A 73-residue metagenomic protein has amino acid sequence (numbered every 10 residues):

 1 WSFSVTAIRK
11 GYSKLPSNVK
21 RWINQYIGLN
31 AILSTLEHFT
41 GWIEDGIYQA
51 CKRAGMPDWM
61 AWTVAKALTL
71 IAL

Functional and structural regions predicted by a protein language model:
W1-L73: Mature secreted bioactive peptide module from preproproteins
